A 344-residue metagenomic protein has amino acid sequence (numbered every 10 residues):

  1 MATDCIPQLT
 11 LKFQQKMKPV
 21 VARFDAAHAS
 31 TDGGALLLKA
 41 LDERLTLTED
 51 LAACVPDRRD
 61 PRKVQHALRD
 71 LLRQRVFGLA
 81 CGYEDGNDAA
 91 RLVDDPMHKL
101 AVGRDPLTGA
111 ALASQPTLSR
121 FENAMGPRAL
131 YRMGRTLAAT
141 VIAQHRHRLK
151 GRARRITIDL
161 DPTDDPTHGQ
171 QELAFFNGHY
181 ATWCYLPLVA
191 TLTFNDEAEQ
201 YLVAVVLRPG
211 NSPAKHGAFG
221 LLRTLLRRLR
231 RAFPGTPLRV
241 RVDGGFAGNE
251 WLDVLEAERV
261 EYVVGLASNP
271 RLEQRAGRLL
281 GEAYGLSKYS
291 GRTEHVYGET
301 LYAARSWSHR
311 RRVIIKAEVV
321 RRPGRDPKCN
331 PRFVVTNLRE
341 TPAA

Functional and structural regions predicted by a protein language model:
M1-P213, G217-A232, E258: Dynamic "connector" segments at or just before major functional cores
T3-F24, E261-A344: An anionic, glycine-rich sequence signature occurring as long contiguous blocks
A89, E250-L252, V320-P323: Generic recognition of flexible, low-complexity loop/linker segments
K99, D165-T167, N211-S212, F246-E250 (+2 more regions): Flexible loop/turn segments at secondary-structure boundaries
L100, A218-F219, R223, R228-R231 (+2 more regions): Flexible, acidic glycine-rich loops studded with aromatic residues
T157, R239, E261: Hydrophobic "anchor" residues on beta-strands that sit immediately upstream of conserved functional sites
D161, P237-A247: Acidic/histidine-rich, metal-coordinating catalytic segments
L252-E261: Short, surface-exposed basic-aromatic patches at helix termini and helix-loop junctions that form
